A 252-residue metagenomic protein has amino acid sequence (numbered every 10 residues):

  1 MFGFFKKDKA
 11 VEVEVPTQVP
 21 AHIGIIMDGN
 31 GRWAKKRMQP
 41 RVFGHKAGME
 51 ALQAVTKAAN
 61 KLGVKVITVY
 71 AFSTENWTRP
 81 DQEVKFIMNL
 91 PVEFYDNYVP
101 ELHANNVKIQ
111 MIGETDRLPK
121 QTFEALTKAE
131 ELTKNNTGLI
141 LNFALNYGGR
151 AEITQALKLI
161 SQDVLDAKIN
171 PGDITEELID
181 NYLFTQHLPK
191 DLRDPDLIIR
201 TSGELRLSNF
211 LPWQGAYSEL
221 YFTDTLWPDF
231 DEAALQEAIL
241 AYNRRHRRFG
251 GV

Functional and structural regions predicted by a protein language model:
M1-V252: Flexible, compositionally biased loop and terminal segments
